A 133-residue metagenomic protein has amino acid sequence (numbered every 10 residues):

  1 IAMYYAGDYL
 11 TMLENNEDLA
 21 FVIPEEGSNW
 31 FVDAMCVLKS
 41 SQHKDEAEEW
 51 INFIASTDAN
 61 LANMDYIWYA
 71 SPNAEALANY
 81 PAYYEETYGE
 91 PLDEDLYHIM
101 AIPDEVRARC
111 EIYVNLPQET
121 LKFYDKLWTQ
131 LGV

Functional and structural regions predicted by a protein language model:
I1-E26: Ligand-binding pocket segment of bilobal, Venus flytrap-like solute-binding proteins
A2, G27, H43-A47, P117-L121: Solvent-exposed, acidic/flexible segments
Y9, N60-L61, D125: Short glycine-/small-residue-rich flexible loop motifs, especially phosphate/cofactor-binding loops
N29, L38-R107: Mature extracytoplasmic/periplasmic domains
V32-A34: Short, solvent-exposed beta-strand edge segments and adjacent coil->beta transition regions
M100-V133: Conserved C-terminal helix/tail region of periplasmic/extracytoplasmic solute-binding proteins
